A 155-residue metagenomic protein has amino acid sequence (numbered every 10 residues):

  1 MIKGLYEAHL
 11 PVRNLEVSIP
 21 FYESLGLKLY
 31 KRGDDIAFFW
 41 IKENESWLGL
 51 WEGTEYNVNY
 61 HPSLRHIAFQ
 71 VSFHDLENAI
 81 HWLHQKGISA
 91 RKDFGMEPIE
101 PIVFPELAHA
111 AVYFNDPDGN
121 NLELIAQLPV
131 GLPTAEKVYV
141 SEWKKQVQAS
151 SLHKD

Functional and structural regions predicted by a protein language model:
K3-E7, P62-H66, H109: Short, solvent-exposed beta-strand edge segments and adjacent coil->beta transition regions
H9-L48: Core segments of cupin and vicinal oxygen chelate
R13-E16, A68-P117, N121, P129-P133 (+1 more regions): Vicinal oxygen chelate
D35, E52-G53, Q127: Residue-level structural signal for beta-strand termini and adjacent loop
F38-I41, N57-N59, V103-F104: Short glycine-biased active-site loop of nucleotidyltransferases that positions the nucleotide triphosphate and helps
L48-W51, E123-I125: Conserved beta-strand in the GNAT
N59-P62, P133-E136: A short, polar/proline- and glycine-enriched secondary-structure boundary/capping micro-motif
